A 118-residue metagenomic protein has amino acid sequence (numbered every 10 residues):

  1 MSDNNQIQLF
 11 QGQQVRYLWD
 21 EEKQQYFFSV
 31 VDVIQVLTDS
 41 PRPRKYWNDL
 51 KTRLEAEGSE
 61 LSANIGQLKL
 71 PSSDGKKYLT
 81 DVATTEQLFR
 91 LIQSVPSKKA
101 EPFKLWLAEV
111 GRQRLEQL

Functional and structural regions predicted by a protein language model:
M1-L118: An anion-engaging/catalytic patch
